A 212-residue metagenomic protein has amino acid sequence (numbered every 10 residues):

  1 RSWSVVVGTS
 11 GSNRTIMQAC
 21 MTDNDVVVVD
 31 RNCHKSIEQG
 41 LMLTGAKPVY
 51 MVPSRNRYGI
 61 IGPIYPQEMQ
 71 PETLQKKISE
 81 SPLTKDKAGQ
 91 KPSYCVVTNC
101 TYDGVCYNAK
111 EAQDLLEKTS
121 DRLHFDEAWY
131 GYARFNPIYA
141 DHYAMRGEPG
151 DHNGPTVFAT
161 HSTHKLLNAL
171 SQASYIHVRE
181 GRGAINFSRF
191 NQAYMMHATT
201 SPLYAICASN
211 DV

Functional and structural regions predicted by a protein language model:
S4: Short, conserved beta-strand segments within well-ordered enzyme catalytic domains that often line or immediately flank
V7-V212: Conserved PLP-enzyme active-site core in the AAT-like
